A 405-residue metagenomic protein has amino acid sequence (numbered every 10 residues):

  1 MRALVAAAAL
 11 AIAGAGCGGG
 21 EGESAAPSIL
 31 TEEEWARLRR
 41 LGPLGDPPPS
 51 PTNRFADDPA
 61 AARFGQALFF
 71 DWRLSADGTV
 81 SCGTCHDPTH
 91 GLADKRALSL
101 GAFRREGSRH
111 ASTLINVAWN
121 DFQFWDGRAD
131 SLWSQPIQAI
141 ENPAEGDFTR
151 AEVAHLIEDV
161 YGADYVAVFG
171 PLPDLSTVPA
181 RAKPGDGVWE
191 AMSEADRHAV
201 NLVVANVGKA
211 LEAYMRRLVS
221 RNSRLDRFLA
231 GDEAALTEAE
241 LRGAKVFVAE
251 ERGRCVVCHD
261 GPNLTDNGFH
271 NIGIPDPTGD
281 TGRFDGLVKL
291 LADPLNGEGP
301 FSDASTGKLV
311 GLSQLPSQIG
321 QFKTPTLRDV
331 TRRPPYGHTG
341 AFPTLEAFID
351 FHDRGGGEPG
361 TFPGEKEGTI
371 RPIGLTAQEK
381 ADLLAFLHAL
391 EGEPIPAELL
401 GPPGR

Functional and structural regions predicted by a protein language model:
R2-A62, D159-L241, K245, A249-E250 (+3 more regions): Post-cleavage N-terminal segment of exported redox proteins
E23-Q138, S223-P343, A347-D350, G357-P363 (+1 more regions): Short glycine/threonine-rich turn/loop motifs
S50-T52, L114, N120-F169, E194-V200 (+2 more regions): Axial heme c-ligation environment in periplasmic c-type cytochrome domains
F55-P59, W72, A76, A144 (+7 more regions): Soluble non-cytosolic domains of exported or imported proteins
V80-G83, S99, R150-A154, L172: Short, glycine/charge-rich beta-strand/loop segments that flank catalytic centers and engage negatively charged groups
S112, D130, A151, A205-E212 (+2 more regions): Non-catalytic, well-ordered alpha-helical scaffold segments
L345-G374, K380-L384: Active-site pocket scaffolds in enzymes
